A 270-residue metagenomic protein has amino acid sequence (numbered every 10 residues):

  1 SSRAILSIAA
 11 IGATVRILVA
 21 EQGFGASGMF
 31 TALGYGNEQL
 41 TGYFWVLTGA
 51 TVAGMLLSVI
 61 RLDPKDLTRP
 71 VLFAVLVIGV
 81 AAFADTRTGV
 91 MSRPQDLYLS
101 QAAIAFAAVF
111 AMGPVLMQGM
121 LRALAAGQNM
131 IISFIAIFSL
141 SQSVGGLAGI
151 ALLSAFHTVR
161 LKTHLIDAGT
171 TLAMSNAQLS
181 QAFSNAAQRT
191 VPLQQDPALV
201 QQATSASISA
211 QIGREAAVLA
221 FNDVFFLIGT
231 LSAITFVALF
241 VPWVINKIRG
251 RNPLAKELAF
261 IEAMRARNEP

Functional and structural regions predicted by a protein language model:
S1-T163: 12-transmembrane solute porter fold
S7-A13, S143, N176-T190, E262-P270: Cytosolic juxtamembrane regulatory segments of multi-pass membrane proteins
G25, L56, I166, Q178 (+3 more regions): Alpha-helix boundary/capping detector
F73, M112, L179-A182, Q201: Generic alpha-helical segment signature
L121, T163-T171, K247-L258: Short, Lys/Arg-enriched, Gly/Pro-containing loop segments at transmembrane-helix junctions of multi-pass membrane
A155-V191: Aromatic-rich transmembrane-lumenal/periplasmic boundary elements in polytopic membrane proteins
P192-P270: Transmembrane-helix exit segments and adjacent C-terminal regions of multi-pass membrane proteins
